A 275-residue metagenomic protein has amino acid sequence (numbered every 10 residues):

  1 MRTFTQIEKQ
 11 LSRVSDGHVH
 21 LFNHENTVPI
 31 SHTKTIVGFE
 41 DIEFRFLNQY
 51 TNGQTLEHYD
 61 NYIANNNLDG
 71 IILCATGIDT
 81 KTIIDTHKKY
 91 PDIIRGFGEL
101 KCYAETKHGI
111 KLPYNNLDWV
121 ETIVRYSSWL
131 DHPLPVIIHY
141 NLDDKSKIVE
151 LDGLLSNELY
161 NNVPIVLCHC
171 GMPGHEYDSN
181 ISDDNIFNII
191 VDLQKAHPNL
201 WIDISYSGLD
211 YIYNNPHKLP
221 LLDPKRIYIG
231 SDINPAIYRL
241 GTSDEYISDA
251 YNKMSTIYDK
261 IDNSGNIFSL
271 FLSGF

Functional and structural regions predicted by a protein language model:
M1-G17, N26-K34, D41-F46, E57 (+3 more regions): Mid-to-C-terminal alpha-helical segments outside catalytic/metal-binding sites
V14-G17, V37-F39, I72-T76, G98 (+3 more regions): Active-site neighborhood of phospho(di)ester-bond hydrolases with catalytic His/Asp-centered motifs
S15-Q54, Y62-I78, R95-C102: Divalent metal-dependent hydrolysis catalytic cores, especially in the metallo-beta-lactamase
N23-N26, R45-Q54, A75-T82, E105-N115 (+4 more regions): Acidic-and-aromatic substrate-binding clefts and catalytic sites of carbohydrate-active enzymes
E43-N65, T80-I84, P113-I123, S146-G153 (+2 more regions): Well-ordered, non-membrane alpha-helical segments in soluble/globular domains
D60-K145, Q194-A196, L200: Active-site gating/metal-coordination segments in enzymes
N67, I93-G96, N161, A196 (+2 more regions): Short loop/turn motifs at secondary-structure junctions
L112-Y228: Catalytic pocket-lining loop regions of alpha/beta-barrel enzymes, especially the amidohydrolase/enolase/GH5 lineages
